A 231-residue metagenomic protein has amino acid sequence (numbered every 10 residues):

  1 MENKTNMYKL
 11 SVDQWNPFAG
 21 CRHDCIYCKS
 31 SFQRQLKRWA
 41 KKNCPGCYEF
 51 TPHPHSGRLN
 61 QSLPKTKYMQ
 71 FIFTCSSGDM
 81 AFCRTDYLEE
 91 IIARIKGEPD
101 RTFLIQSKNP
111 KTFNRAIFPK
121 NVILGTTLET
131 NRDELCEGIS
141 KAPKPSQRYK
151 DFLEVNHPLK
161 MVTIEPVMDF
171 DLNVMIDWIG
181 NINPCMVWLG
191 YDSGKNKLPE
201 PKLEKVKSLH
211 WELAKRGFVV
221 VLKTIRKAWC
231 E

Functional and structural regions predicted by a protein language model:
M1-I72: N-terminal [4Fe-4S]-dependent radical SAM core
P54-R216: Conserved AdoMet/S-adenosylmethionine-binding subsite of the radical SAM
P166, F218-C230: Acidic carboxylate-rich catalytic motifs and surrounding loops in phosphoryl-/glycosyl-chemistry enzymes
K197, C230-E231: Short secondary-structure boundary/hinge segments and terminal tails
